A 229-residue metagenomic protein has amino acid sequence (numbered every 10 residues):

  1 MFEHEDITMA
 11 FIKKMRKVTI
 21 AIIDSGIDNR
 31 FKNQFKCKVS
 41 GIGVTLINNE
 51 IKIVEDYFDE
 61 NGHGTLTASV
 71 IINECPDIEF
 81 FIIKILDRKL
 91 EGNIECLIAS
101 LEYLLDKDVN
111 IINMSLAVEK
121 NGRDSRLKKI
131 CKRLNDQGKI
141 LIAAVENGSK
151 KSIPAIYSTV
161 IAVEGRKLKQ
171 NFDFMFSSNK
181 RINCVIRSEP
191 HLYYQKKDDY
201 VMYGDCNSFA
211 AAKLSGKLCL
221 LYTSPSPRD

Functional and structural regions predicted by a protein language model:
F2-E74, I78, K197-D198: Active-site core segment of subtilase-fold serine proteases
A10-K14, G92-N113, D124-Q137, S149-A162 (+1 more regions): Mature extracellular/periplasmic domains of secretome proteins
D24, S152-L220: Extracellular S/T/G-rich loop segment that most often corresponds to the catalytic His/Ser-adjacent loop
I53-E119, S215: Subtilisin-like peptidase catalytic core
F58-T65, E146, M202-K213: Gly/Ser-rich catalytic serine loop of serine hydrolases
F81, I140-I142: Structural detector of well-ordered beta-strand residues that form the stable sheet scaffold of enzyme domains
N113-S115, I142-V145: Active-site neighborhood of phospho(di)ester-bond hydrolases with catalytic His/Asp-centered motifs
Y222-D229: Conserved small/polar residues in nucleotide/adenosyl-binding loops
